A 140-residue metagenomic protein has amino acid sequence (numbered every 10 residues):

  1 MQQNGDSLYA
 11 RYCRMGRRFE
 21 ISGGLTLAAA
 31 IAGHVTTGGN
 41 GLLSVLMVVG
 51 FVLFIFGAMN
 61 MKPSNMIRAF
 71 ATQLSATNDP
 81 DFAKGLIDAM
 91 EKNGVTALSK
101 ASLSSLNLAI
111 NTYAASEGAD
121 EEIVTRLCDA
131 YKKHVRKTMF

Functional and structural regions predicted by a protein language model:
M1-G16, Y131-H134: Cytosolic juxtamembrane N-terminal segments of multi-pass membrane proteins
R14-M15, I55-L74: Transmembrane-cytosolic junction motif
M15-G23: Select subsegments of transmembrane alpha-helices in polytopic membrane proteins, especially boundary-proximal
L25-G33, F51-V52: Hydrophobic, membrane-inserted alpha-helices
A29-G38, A58: Hydrophobic alpha-helical transmembrane segments
G38-V52: Hydrophobic alpha-helical transmembrane segments
L42, I55-A58, T138-F140: Short, aromatic- and cysteine-enriched interfacial helices/patches that mediate contacts at lipid membranes
L74-F140: Charged, low-complexity cytosol-facing tails and large interhelical loops of integral membrane proteins
